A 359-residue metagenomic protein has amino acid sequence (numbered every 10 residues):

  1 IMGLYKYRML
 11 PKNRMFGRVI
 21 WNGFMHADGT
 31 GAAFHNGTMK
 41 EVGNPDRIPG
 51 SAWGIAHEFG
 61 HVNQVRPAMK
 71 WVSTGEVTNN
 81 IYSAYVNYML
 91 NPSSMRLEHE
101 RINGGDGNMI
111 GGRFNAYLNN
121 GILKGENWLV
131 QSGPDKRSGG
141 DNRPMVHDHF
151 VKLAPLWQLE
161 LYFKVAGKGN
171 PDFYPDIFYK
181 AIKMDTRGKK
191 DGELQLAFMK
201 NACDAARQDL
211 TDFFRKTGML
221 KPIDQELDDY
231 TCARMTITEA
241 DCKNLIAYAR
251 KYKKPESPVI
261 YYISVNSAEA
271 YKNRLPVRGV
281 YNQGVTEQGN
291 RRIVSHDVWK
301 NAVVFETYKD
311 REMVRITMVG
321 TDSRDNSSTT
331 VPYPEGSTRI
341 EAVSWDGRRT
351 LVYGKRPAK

Functional and structural regions predicted by a protein language model:
I1-L161: Catalytic cores of extracellular degradative/oxidative enzymes
G3-K6, R18, G23-M25, A32 (+5 more regions): Glycine-centered flexibility motif
G17, H57, V62, L156 (+4 more regions): Generic structural hydrophobic/aromatic packing signal, biased to beta-strands
R18-G23, F178-A181, M235-I237, C242: Amphipathic alpha-helical surface "interface" segments used for docking/oligomerization or membrane association within
N22-F34, K189-K190, F214, D229-A233: Short, charged low-complexity intrinsically disordered segments located at boundaries of structured domains
N87-L90, S94-M95, H99, R187 (+2 more regions): Generic detector of ordered, mature protein regions
M109-E226: Active-site-proximal alpha-helical
D191-A358: Beta/coil-rich, acidic/histidine-enriched accessory regions frequently appended to metallopeptidases
